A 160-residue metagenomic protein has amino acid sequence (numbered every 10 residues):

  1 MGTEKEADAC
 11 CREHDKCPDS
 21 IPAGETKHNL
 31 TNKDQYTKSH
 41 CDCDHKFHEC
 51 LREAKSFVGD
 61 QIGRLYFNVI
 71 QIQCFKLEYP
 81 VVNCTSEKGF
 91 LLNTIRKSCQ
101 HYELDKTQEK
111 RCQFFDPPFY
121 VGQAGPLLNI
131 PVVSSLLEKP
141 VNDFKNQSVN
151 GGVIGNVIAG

Functional and structural regions predicted by a protein language model:
M1-G160: Extended terminal accessory/targeting regions
